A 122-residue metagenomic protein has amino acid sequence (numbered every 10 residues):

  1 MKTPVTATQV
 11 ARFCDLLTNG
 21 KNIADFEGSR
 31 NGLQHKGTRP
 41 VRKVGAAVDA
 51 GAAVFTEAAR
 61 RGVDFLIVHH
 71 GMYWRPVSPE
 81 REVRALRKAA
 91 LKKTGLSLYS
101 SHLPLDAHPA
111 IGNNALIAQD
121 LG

Functional and structural regions predicted by a protein language model:
M1-G122: Hydrophobic structural segments
